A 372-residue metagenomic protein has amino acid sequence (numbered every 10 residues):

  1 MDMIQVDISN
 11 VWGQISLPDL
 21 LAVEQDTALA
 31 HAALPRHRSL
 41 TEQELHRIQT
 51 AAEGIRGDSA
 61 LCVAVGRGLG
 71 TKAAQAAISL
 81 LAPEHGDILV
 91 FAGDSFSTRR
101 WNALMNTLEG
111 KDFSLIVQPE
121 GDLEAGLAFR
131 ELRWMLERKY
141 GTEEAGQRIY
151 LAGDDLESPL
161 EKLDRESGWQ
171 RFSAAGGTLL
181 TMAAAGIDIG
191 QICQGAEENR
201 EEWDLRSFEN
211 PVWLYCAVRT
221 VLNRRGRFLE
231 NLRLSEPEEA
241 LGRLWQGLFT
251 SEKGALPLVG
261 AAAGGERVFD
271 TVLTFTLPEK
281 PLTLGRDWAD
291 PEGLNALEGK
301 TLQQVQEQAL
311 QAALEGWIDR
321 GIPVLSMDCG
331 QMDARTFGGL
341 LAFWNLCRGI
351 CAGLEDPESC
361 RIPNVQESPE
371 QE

Functional and structural regions predicted by a protein language model:
M1-G57, W288-L297, A312, L354: Extended, charge-enriched "interface" segments that sit outside catalytic cores
A33-R38, S59-R67, K111-P119, N199-W203 (+3 more regions): Glycine- and acidic
R47, R138-L273, K280, S359-E372: Active-site phosphate/pyrophosphate-binding segments
Q49, E53-W203: Glycine-rich phosphate-binding loops that contact phosphosugars or nucleotide phosphates
T50, G54, A76, L127 (+10 more regions): Alpha-helical scaffold segments in soluble metabolic enzymes
I55-D58, N106-G110, N223-G226, A263-V268 (+1 more regions): Flexible, charged surface loops at secondary-structure boundaries
F91, I116-Q118, A152, R233 (+2 more regions): Conserved beta-strand segments of the P-loop GTPase G domain that flank and frequently precede/overlap
S235-E372: C-terminal catalytic subdomain
